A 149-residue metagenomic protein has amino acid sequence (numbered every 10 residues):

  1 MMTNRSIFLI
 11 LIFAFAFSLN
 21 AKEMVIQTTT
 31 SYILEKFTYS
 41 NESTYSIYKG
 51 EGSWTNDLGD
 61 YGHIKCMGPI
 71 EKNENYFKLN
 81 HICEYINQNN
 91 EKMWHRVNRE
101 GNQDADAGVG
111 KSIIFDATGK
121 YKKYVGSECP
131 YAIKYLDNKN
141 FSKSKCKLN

Functional and structural regions predicted by a protein language model:
M1-N4: N-terminal secretory signal peptides that target proteins for export/translocation
S6-F15: Sec-dependent N-terminal signal peptides
A16-N20: Residues within alpha-helical transmembrane segments of multi-pass membrane proteins, especially transporters, ion
A21-N149: Beta-strand-enriched cores of mature, soluble protein domains
